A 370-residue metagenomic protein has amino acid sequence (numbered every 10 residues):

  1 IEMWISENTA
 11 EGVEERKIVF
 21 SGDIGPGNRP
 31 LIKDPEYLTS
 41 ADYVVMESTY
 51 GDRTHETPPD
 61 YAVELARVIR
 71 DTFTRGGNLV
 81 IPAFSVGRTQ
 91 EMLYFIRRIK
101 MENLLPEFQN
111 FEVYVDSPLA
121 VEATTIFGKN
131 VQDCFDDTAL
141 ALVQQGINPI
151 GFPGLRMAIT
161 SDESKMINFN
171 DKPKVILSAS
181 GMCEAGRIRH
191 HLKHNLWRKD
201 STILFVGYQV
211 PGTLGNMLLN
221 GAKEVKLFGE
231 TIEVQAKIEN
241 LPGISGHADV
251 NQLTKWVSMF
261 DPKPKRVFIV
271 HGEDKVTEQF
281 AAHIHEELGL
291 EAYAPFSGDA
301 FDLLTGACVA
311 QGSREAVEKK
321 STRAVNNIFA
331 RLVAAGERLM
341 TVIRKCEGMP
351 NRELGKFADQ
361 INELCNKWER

Functional and structural regions predicted by a protein language model:
I1-E112, D133-D137: His/Asp/Glu-rich metal-coordinating catalytic cores of metallo-dependent phosphodiesterases/hydrolases acting on
I1-K33, K165-F169, V175, R187 (+3 more regions): Core dinuclear metal-dependent hydrolase active-site scaffold
P30-V45, Q132-T138, Q209-Q235: Short, compositionally biased "basic patch" segments
V68-L214, V225-K226, D261, V276-E278 (+3 more regions): Hard-cation-handling environments
I126-C134, T254-K255, L304-A316: Short, surface-exposed amphipathic charged segments that create phosphate/polyanion-binding patches used for binding
K226-V257: Generic long, charged, amphipathic alpha-helical segments
E273-V317: C-terminal, active-site-flanking charged/polar segments
G298-K356: Charged, amphipathic alpha-helical linkers/stalks
